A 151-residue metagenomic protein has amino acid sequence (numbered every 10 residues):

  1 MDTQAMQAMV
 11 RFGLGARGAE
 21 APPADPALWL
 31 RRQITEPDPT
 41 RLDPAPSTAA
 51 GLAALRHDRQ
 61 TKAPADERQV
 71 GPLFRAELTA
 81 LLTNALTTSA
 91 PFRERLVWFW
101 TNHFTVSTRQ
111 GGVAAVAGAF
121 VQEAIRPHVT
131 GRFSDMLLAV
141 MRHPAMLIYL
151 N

Functional and structural regions predicted by a protein language model:
D2, M6-A21: Flexible, low-complexity segments enriched for small/polar residues
G18-H128, Y149: N-terminal accessory alpha/beta regions
V140-R142: A mature extracytoplasmic/lumenal domain signature
P144, I148-N151: Activity-critical C-terminal alpha-helical subdomain
